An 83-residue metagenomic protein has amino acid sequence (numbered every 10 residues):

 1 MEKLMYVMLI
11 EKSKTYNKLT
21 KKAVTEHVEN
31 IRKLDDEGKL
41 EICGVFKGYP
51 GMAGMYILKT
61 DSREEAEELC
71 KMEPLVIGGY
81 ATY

Functional and structural regions predicted by a protein language model:
M1-Y83: Conserved, structured core segments of small domains
